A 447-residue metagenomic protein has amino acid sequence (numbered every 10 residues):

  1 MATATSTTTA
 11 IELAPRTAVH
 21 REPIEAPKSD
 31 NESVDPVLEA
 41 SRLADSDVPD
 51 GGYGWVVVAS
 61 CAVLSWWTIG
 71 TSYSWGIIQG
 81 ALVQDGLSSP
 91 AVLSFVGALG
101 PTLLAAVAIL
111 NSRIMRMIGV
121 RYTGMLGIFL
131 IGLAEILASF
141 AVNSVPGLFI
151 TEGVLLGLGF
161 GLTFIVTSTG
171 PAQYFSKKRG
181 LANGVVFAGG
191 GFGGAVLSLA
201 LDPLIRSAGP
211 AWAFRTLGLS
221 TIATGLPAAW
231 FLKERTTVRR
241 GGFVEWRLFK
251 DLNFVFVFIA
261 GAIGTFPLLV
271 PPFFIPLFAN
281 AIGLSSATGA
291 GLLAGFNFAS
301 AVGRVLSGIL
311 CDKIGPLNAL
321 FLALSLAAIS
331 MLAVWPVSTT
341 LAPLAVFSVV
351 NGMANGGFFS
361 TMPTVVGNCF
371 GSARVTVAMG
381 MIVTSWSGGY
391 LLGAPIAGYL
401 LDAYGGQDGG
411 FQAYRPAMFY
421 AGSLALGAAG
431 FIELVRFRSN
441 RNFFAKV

Functional and structural regions predicted by a protein language model:
M1-G51, F437-V447: Intrinsically disordered, low-complexity terminal tails of fungal membrane proteins
W66, A134-E135, V145-L162, G170 (+3 more regions): Hydrophobic core of transmembrane alpha-helices in multi-pass small-molecule transporters, especially MFS/SLC-type
W67, T71-L82, D251-N318, F358-F359 (+2 more regions): Extracytoplasmic gate region of multi-pass secondary transporters
L82, G153, F160-F175, A182-N183 (+2 more regions): Intracellular juxtamembrane helix-capping segments at the cytosolic ends of symmetry-related transmembrane helices
A106-P146, C311: Conserved MFS/SLC helix-loop-helix module at the cytosolic interface between two early adjacent transmembrane helices
V107-V120, I205, G303-P316, L401-D402: Helix-to-loop junctions at the C-terminal end of transmembrane segments in multipass secondary transporters
F129-N143, A229, S325-T339: C-terminal ends and interior cores of transmembrane alpha-helices in multi-pass membrane transporters/permeases
I282-L284, T288, A294-S300, R304-C369 (+3 more regions): C-terminal transmembrane helical hairpin of 12-TM major facilitator-type secondary transporters
